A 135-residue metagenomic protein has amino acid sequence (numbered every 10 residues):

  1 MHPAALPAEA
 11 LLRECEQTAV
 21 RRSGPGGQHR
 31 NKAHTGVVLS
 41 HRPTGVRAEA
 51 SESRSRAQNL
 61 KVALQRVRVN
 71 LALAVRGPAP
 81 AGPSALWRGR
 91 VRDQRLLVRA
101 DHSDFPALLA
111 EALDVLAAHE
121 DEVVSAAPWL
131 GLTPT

Functional and structural regions predicted by a protein language model:
M1-E120, V124, L130, P134: Ribosome-associated translation termination/rescue signal centered on the conserved GGQ peptidyl-tRNA hydrolysis loop
